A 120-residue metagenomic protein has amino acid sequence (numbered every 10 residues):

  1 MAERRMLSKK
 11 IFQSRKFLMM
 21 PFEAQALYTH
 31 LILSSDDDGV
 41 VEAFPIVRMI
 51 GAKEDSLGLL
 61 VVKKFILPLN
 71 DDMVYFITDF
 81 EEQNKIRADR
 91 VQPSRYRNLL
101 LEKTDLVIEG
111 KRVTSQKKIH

Functional and structural regions predicted by a protein language model:
M1-D38, I77: Short recognition helix of helix-turn-helix/winged-helix DNA-binding domains
M1-I11, I50-H120: Winged-helix/helix-turn-helix nucleic-acid-interaction surface
S14-K16, F44-P45, V61-K64: Short secondary-structure capping micro-motifs at structural edges
I32, E42, D89-Q92: Surface-exposed beta-strand edges and their flanking turn/coil or helix-capping segments
S35-A52: Short acidic, hydrophobic short linear motifs in intrinsically disordered regions
